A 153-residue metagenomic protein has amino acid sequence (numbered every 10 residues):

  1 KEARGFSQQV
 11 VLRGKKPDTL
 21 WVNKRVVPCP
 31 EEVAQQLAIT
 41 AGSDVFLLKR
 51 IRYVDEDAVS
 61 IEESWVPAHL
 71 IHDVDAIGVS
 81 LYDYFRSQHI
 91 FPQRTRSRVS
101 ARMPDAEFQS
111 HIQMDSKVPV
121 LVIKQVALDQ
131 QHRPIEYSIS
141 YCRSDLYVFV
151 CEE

Functional and structural regions predicted by a protein language model:
K1-L47, E63, H69-R96, S100-M103 (+2 more regions): HTH-adjacent hinge/linker in prokaryotic transcriptional regulators
T19, L47-L48, V54, A58-E63 (+1 more regions): A short glycine-rich, His/Asp/Glu-containing loop-to-beta-strand
A41-D55, V120-L128: A short beta-strand signature
S43-V45, V59, P92, V118-V120 (+1 more regions): A general secondary-structure signal for short beta-strands and their flanking turns/coil in non-transmembrane regions
Y53-V54, A68, D129, S144: Beta-strand elements of well-folded, non-transmembrane domains
T95, S100-Q130, Y137-Y141: Extended hydrophobic
Q131-E153: C-terminal effector-binding regulatory domain of bacterial HTH transcription factors
